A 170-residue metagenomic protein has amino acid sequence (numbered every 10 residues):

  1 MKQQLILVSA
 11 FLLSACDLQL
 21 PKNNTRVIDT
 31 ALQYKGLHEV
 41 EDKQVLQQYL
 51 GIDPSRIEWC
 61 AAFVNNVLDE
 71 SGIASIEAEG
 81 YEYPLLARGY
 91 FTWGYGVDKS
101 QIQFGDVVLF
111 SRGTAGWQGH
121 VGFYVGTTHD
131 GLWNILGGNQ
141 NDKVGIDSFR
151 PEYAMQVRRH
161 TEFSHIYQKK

Functional and structural regions predicted by a protein language model:
Q4-L13: Sec-dependent N-terminal signal peptides
L5, L20, S111-G113: Residues embedded in well-ordered secondary-structure elements
S14-E77: N-terminal capping segments
T25-D29, A74-G145: ...with weaker cross-activation on analogous glycine-rich loops/strands in unrelated enzymes
G145-R159: Glycine- and charge-enriched low-complexity intrinsically disordered segments
M155-K170: Low-complexity, Gly/Ser/Thr/Pro-rich intrinsically disordered linker/tail segments
